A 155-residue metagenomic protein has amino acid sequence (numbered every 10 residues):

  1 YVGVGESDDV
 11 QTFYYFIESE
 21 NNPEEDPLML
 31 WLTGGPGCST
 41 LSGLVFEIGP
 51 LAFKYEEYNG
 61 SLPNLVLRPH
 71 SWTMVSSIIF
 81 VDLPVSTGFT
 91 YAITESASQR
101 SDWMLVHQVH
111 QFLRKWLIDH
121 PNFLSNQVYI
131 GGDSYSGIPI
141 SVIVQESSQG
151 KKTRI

Functional and structural regions predicted by a protein language model:
Y1-F16: N-terminal cap/lid segment of alpha/beta-hydrolase-fold proteins
S7, S19, R114, I118-N122 (+1 more regions): Short amphipathic alpha-helices and their capping/turn residues within compact interaction modules
D9, P23-E25, F123: A cross-taxa feature marking solvent-exposed loop/turn segments within ectodomains of secreted and single-pass membrane
Y15-H107, I143-R154: N-terminal cap/lid subdomain of alpha/beta-hydrolase-fold enzymes
D82-P84, S134-G137: Catalytic nucleophile-elbow at a beta strand-turn-alpha helix junction centered on a G-D-S/GDSL motif, marking
D102-D119: Helix-loop module immediately N-terminal to the HCX5R catalytic loop in PTP-like cysteine phosphatase domains
P121-Y135: Alpha/beta-hydrolase fold nucleophile elbow
S136, I140-V144: Short helix immediately C-terminal to the catalytic nucleophile in hydrolase catalytic domains
